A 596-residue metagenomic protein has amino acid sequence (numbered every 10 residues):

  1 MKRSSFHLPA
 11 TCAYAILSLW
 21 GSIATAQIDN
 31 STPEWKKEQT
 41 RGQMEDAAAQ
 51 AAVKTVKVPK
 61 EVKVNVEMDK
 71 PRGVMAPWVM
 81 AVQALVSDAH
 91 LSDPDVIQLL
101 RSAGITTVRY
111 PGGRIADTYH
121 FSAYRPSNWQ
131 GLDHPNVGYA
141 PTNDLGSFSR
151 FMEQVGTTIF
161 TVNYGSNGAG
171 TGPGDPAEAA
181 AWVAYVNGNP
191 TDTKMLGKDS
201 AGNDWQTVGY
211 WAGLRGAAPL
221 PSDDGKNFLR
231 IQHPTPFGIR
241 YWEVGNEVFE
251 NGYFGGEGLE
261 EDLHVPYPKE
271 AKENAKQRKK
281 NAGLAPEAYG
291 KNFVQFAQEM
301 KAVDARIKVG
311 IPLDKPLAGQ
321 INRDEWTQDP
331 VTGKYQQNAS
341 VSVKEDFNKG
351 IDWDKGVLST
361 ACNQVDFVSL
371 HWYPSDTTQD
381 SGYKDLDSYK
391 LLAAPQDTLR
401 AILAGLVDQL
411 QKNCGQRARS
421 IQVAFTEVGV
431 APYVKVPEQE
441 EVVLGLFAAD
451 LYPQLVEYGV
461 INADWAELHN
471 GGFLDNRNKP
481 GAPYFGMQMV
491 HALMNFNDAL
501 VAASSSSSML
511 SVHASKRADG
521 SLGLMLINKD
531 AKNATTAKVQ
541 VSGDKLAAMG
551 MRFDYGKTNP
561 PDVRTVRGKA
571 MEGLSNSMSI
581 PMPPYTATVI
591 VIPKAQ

Functional and structural regions predicted by a protein language model:
K2-C12: Bacterial N-terminal signal peptides that target proteins for export
G21-I23: N-terminal signal peptide c-region/cleavage motif recognized by signal peptidases
S31-K57, K63-G146, F151-G174, A181-F228 (+6 more regions): N-terminal substrate-binding region of glycoside hydrolase catalytic domains
A76-M80, A103-V108, E153-I159, F237-Y241 (+6 more regions): Loop/turn elements at helix/coil->beta-strand transitions in domains of secreted/extracellular proteins
V186, N203-F228, E260, K276-V443 (+1 more regions): Noncatalytic carbohydrate-binding groove/subsite architecture in carbohydrate-active enzymes
Q422-H513: Aromatic/acidic polysaccharide-binding cleft in carbohydrate-active enzymes
S507-L546, Y585-V591: Carbohydrate-binding surface patches
K569-Q596: C-terminal beta-strand-rich structural cap/linker in extracellular carbohydrate-active enzymes
